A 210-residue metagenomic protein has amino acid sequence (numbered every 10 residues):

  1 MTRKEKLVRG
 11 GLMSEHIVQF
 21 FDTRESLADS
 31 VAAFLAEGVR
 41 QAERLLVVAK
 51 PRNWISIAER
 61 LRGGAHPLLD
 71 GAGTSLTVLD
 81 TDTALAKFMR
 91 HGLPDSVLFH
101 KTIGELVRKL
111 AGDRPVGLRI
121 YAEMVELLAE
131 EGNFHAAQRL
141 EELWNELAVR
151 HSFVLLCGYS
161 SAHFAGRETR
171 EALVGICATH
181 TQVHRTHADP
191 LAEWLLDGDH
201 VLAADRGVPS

Functional and structural regions predicted by a protein language model:
M1-S210: Non-catalytic regulatory/interaction regions at protein termini and inter-domain linkers
